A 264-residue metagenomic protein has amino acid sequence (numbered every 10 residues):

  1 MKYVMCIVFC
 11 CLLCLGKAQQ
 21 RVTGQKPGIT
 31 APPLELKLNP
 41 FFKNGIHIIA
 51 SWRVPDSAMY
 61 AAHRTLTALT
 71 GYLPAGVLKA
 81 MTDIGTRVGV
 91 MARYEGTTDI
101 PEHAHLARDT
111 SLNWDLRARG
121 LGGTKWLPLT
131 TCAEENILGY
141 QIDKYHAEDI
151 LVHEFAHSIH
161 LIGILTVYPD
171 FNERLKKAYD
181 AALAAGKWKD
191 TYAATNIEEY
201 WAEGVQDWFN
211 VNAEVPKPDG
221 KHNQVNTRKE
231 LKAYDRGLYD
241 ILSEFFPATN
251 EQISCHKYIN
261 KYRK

Functional and structural regions predicted by a protein language model:
M1-V4: Positively charged n-region of N-terminal signal peptides that target proteins for export
F9-K17: Hydrophobic h-region of N-terminal signal peptides that target proteins for export in Gram-negative bacteria
L13-C14, G71-P74, A156, H160-I164 (+2 more regions): Hydrophobic/aromatic-lined pockets within catalytic cores
C14, A58, E198-W201: Generic hydrophobic secondary-structure packing signal
K17-T23: Sec-dependent signal peptide cleavage junction
G24-G28, P32-N39, K43-H47, S51 (+2 more regions): Acidic/His-rich structured neighborhood in mature extracellular/periplasmic domains
P32-E35, I49, L106-N136, Q141 (+1 more regions): Metalloprotease/metallohydrolase-associated module, dominated by Zn2+-dependent proteases
